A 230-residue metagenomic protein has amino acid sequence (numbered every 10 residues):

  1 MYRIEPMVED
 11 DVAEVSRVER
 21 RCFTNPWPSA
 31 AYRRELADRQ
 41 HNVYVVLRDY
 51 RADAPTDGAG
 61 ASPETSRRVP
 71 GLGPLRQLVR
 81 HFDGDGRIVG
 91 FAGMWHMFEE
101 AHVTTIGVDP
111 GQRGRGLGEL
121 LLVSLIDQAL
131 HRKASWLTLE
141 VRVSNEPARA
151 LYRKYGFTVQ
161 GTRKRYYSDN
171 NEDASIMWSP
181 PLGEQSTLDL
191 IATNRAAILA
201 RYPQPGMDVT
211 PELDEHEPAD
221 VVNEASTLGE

Functional and structural regions predicted by a protein language model:
Y2, E9-G111, L122-R132, P180-E184 (+1 more regions): Acetyl-CoA-dependent GNAT
I4, V141: Conserved SAM-binding loop
F23, Y32, F91, L151 (+2 more regions): Conserved hydrophobic/aromatic "anchor" residues that stabilize well-ordered secondary structure elements
Q40, E99, N145, S168-D173: Short acidic/glycine-enriched loop/turn segments that link adjacent beta-strands
D109, R113, R142-S144, D169: Residue-level recognition of the GNAT/N-acetyltransferase active site
G114-D127, E146, A150-K154: Conserved acetyl-CoA-binding loop-helix of GNAT-fold acetyltransferases
R115, R132-S135: Short coil/turn segments at alpha/beta junctions that flank glycine-rich nucleotide-binding fingerprints
T138-E140, R153, T158-S175, T187-L188: Conserved catalytic-core motifs of GNAT/GCN5-like acyltransferases
